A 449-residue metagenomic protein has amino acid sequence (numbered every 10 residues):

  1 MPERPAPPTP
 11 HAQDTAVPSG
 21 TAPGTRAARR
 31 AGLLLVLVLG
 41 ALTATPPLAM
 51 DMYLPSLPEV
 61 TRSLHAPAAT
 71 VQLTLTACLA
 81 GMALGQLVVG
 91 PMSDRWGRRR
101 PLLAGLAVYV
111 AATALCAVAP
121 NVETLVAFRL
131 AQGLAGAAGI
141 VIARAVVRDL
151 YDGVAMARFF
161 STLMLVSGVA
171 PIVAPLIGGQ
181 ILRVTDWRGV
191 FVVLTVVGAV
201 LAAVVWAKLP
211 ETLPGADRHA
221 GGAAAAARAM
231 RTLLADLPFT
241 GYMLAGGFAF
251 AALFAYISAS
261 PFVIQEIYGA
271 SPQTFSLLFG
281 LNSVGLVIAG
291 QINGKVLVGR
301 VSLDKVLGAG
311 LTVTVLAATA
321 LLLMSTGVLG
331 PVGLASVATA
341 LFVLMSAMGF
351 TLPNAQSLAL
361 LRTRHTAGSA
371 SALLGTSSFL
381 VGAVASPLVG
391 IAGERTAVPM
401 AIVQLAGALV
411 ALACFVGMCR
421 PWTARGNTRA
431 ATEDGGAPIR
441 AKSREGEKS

Functional and structural regions predicted by a protein language model:
G20-R29, E211-M243: Juxtamembrane intracellular "pre-TM" segments in multi-pass secondary transporters
S63-H65, G97, V118-T124, A135 (+2 more regions): Helix-breaking motifs and short loop linkers at transmembrane-helix boundaries and internal kinks in secondary membrane
L84-E123: Conserved MFS/SLC helix-loop-helix module at the cytosolic interface between two early adjacent transmembrane helices
R100-L115, T195, K305-L321: Structural signature of the two symmetry-related core transmembrane helices
V108-L115, E123-A131, A335-A340: Paired small-residue
P120, T124, G153-V154, S161-L209: Helix-loop-helix hairpin linking two adjacent transmembrane segments in secondary transporters
F128-S167: Cytoplasmic helix-loop-helix junction between adjacent transmembrane helices in 12-TM secondary transporters
Q356-R395, Q404: A late C-terminal transmembrane helix in Major Facilitator Superfamily
